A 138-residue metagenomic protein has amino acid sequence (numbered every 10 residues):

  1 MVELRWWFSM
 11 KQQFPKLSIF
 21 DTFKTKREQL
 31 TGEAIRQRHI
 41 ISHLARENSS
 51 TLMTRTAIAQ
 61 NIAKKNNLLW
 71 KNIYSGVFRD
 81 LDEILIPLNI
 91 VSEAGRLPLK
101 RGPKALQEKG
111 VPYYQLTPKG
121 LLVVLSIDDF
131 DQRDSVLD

Functional and structural regions predicted by a protein language model:
E3-M53: Short alpha-helical segments that sit at the start of domains
Q29-E33, W70, L106: Residue-level marker of regulatory loop/turn positions in helix-turn-helix DNA-binding domains and in histidine
S50-K71: Short acidic, hydrophobic short linear motifs in intrinsically disordered regions
I62, G95, P118-G120: Residues that form ligand- and interface-recognition hot spots within folded domains
L68-G95: Short amphipathic alpha-helical interaction segments
N89-Q107: Beta-hairpin "wing" of winged helix-turn-helix
A105-L137: Short, amphipathic alpha-helical interaction segments positioned at domain boundaries
